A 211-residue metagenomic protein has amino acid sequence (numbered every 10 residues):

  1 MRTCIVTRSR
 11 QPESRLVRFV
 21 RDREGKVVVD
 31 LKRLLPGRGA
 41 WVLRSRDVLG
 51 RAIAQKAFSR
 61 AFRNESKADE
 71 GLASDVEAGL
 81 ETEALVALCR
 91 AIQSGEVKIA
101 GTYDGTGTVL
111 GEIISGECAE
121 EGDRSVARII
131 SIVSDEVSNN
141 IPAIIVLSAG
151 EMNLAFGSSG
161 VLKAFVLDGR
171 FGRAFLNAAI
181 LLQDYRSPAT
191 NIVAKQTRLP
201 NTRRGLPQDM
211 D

Functional and structural regions predicted by a protein language model:
M1-K67, A73: N-terminal cysteine/histidine-rich coordination modules
S9-Q11, R33-L35, E121-D123, L154-S158: Solvent-exposed alpha-helices and their adjacent loops that cap or buttress functional pockets in soluble metabolic
Q11, D47-L49, C118-A119, G150-E151 (+1 more regions): Conserved nucleotide-binding/hydrolysis micro-motifs of P-loop NTPases
R23, L31, S45-R46, G101-T102 (+2 more regions): Fold-independent oxyanion-binding glycine-rich loops and adjacent beta-strand/coil segments at enzyme active sites
D47-S131: Extended interfacial segments that mediate partner engagement and assembly in macromolecular machines
A127-R186: Short basic, glycine-rich beta-strand/loop surfaces that mediate nucleic-acid
N177-D211: Charged phosphate-binding loop/patch that engages nucleotide di/tri-phosphates or the phosphate backbone of nucleic
